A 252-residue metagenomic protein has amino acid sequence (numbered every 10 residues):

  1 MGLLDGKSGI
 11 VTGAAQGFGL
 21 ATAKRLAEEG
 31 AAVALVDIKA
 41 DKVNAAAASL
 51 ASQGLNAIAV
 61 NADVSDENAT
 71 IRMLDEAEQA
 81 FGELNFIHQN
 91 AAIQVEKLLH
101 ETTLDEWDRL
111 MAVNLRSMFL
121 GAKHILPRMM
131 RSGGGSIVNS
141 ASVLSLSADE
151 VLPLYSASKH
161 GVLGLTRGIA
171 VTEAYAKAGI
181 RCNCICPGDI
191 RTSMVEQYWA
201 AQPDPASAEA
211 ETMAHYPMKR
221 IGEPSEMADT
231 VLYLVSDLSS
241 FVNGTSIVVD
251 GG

Functional and structural regions predicted by a protein language model:
L98-L99, E106-M111, T212: Substrate-binding pocket helix/loop in short-chain dehydrogenase/reductase
H100, S147-L154, K219, D237: Active-site loop immediately N-terminal to the catalytic Tyr-X3-Lys motif of short-chain dehydrogenase/reductase
F119, R220-V249: C-terminal substrate-recognition "lid" of short-chain dehydrogenase/reductases
A122, S158, T166: Active-site helix of classical SDR
S142: Residue(s) in the substrate-gating loop at a strand-loop-helix junction that position the organic substrate next
A176-R181, V242-G244: Short, small/polar-rich loop/turn modules that mediate ligand/substrate recognition or access, typified
K177, D189-H215: A glycine/serine/threonine-rich, flexible loop-to-helix segment that serves as the NAD(P) cofactor-binding "lid"
